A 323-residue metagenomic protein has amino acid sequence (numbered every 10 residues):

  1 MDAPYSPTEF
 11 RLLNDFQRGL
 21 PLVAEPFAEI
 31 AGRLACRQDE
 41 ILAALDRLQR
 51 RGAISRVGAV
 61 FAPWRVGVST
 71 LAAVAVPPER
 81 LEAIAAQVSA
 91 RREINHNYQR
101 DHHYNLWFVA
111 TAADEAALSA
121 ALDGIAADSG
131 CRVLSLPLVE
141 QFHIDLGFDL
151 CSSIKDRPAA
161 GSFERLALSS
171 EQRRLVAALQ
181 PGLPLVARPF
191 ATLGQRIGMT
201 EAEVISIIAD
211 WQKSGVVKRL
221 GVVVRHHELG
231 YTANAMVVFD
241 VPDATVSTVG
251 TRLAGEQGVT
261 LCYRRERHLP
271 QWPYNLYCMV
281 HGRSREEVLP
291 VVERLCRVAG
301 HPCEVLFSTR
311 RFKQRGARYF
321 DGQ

Functional and structural regions predicted by a protein language model:
M1-Q323: A compositional/biophysical signature of low hydrophobicity enriched in polar/charged and small residues
